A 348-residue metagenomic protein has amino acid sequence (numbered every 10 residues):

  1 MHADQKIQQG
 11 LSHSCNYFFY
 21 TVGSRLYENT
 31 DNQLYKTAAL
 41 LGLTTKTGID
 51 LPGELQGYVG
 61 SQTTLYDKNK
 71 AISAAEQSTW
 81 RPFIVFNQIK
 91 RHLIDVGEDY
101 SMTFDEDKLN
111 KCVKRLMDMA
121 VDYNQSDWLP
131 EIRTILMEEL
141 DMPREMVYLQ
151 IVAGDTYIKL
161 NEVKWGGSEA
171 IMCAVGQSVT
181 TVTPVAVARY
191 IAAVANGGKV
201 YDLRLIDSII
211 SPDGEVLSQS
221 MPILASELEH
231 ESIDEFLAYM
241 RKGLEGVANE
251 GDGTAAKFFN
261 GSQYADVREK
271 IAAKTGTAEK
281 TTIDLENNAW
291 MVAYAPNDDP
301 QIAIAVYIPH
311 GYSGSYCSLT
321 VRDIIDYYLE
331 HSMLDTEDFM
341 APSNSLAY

Functional and structural regions predicted by a protein language model:
M1-V306, Y348: Beta-lactam-recognizing serine transpeptidase/beta-lactamase-like catalytic domain environment
T183-R189, Y316-D323: Short amphipathic alpha-helical face segments that pack within enzyme cores and frequently flank/anchor catalytic
V216-L217, S318, R322-Y348: Short, gly/Ser/Thr-rich active-site loops of penicillin-recognizing serine hydrolases
L228-H230, S313-S318: A short, polar/proline- and glycine-enriched secondary-structure boundary/capping micro-motif
Y307-G311: Ligand-site clamp/hinge motif
